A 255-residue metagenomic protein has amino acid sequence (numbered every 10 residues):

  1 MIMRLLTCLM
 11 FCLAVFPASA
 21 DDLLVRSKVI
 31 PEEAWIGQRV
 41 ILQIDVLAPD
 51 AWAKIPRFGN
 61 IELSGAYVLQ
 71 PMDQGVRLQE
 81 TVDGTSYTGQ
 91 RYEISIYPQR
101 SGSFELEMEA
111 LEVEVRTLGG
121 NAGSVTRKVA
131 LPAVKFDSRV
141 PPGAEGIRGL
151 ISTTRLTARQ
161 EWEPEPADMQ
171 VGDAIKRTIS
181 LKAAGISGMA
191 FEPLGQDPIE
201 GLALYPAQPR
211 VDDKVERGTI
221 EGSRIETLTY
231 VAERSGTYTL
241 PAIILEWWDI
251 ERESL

Functional and structural regions predicted by a protein language model:
M1-T7: Bacterial N-terminal signal peptides that target proteins for export
V15-P17: N-terminal signal peptide c-region/cleavage motif recognized by signal peptidases
A20-L255: Surface-exposed interaction/ligand-binding surfaces
